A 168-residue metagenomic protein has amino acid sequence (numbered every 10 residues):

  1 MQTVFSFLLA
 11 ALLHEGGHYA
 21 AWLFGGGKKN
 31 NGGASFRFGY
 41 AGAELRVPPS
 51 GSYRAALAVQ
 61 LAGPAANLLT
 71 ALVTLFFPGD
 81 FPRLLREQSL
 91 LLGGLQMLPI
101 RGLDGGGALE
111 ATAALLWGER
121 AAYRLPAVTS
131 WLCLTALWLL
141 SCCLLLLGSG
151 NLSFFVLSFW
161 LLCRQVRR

Functional and structural regions predicted by a protein language model:
M1, V73-G79, L139-L147: Hydrophobic alpha-helical transmembrane segments
Q2-A56, E87-Q88, L98: Small-residue-rich helix-interface/hinge motifs
T3-A11, R83-G94, L147-C163: Hydrophobic core segments of alpha-helical transmembrane domains in multi-pass membrane proteins
L9, H14, G63, Q96 (+3 more regions): Divalent metal-coordination and catalytic microenvironments
G17-G26, T70, T74, A111-A113: Active-site-flanking alpha-helical
A34-F36, M97-L116: Juxtamembrane/interfacial segments flanking transmembrane helices
A62-V73, T129-L139: Core segments of transmembrane alpha-helices that mediate helix-helix packing or line hydrophobic substrate/ligand
T112-R168: C-terminal transmembrane module of polytopic alpha-helical membrane proteins
